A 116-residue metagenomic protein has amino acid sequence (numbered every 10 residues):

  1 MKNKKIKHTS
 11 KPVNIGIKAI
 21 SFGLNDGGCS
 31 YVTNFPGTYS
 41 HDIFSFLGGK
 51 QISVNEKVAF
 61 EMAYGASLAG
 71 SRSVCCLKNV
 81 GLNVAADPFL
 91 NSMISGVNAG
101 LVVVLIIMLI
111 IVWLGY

Functional and structural regions predicted by a protein language model:
M1-Y116: Thiamine diphosphate
